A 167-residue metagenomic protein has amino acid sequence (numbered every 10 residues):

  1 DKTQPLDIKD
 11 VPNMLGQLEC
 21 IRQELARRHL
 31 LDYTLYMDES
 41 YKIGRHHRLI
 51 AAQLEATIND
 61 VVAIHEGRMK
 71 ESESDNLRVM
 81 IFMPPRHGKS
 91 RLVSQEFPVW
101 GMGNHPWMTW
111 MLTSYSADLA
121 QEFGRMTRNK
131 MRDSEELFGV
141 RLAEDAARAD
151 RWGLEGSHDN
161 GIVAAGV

Functional and structural regions predicted by a protein language model:
D1-L77: N-terminal accessory segments
A52-E55, R91-G103: Contiguous, well-ordered alpha-helical segments that form the cores/surfaces of helical PPI scaffolds
I64, E73-P98: Walker A/P-loop
D75-N76, P106-W107, S157-D159: Short, well-ordered loop/turn elements at secondary-structure boundaries
R78-M80, T109-M111, G161: Residue-level preference for the first positions of well-ordered beta-strands
W100-T109, R132-E135: Post-Walker A helix-loop "phosphate-sensing" segment adjacent to the P-loop in P-loop NTPases
T113-G166: Conserved nucleotide-state-sensing and coupling region of NTP-binding domains
